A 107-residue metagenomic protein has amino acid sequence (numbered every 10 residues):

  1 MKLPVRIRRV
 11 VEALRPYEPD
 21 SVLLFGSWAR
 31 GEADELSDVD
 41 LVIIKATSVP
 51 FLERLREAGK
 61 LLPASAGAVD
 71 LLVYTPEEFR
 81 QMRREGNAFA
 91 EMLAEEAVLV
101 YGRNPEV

Functional and structural regions predicted by a protein language model:
M1-S21, R30-E35, K45-V107: Catalytic core of pol beta-like nucleotidyltransferases
S27: Conserved H-loop
D40-I43: Short beta-strand->loop micro-motif that forms the acidic, two-metal-ion catalytic signature in nucleotide-processing
